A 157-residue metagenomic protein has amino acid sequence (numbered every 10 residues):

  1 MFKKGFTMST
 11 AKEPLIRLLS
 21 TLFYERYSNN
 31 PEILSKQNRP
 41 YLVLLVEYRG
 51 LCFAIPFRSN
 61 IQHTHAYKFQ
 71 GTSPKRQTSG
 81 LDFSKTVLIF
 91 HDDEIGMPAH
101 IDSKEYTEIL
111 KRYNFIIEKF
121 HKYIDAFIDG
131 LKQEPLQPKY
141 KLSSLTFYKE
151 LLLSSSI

Functional and structural regions predicted by a protein language model:
M1-N38: GIY-YIG nuclease catalytic motif and its immediate N-terminal context
F2-G5, S73-I157: C-terminal terminal-subdomain/extension
L15-R17, C52, L81-V87: A broad, low-specificity signal marking well-ordered, structured residues that form hydrophobic/aromatic
F23, I61, D93: Residue-level detector of flexible, active-site-proximal loop/helix-junction positions within diverse enzyme catalytic
R26-S35, H65-T72, P98-K104: Low-complexity, polar-biased intrinsically disordered regions enriched in Pro/Ser/Thr/Gly
L34-N38, E47-L81: Compact nucleic-acid interaction/catalytic patches
L42-V43: Residue-level preference for non-acidic, small/hydrophobic
